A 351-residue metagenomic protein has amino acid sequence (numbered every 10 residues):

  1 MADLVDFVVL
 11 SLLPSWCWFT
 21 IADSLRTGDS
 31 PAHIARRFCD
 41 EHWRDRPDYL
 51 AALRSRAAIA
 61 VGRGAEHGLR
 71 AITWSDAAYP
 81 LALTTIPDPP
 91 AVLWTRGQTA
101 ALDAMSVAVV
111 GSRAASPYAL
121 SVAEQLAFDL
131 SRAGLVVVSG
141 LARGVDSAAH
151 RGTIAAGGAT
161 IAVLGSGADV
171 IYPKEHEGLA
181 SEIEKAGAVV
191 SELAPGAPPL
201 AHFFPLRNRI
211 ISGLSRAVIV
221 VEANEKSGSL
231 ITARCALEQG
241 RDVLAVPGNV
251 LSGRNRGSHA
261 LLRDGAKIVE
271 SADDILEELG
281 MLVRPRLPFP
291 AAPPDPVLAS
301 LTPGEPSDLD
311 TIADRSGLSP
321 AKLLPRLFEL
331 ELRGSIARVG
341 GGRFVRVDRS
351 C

Functional and structural regions predicted by a protein language model:
M1-A78, R326, R333-S350: Short, small/acidic-rich helices and loops at N termini and domain boundaries of DNA replication/processing enzymes
M1-L4, A71-C351: Glycine-biased, small-residue-rich flexible motifs in mid-sequence functional cores and linkers
